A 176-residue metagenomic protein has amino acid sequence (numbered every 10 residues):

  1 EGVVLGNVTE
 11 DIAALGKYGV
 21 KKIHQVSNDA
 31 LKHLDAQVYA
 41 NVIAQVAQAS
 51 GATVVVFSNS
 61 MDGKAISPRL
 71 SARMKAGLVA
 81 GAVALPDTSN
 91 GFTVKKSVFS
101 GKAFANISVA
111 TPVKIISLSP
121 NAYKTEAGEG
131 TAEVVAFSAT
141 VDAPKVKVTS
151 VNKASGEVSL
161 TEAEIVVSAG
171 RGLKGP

Functional and structural regions predicted by a protein language model:
E1-P176: N-terminal glycine-rich FAD/FM-binding segment characteristic of electron-transfer flavoproteins
